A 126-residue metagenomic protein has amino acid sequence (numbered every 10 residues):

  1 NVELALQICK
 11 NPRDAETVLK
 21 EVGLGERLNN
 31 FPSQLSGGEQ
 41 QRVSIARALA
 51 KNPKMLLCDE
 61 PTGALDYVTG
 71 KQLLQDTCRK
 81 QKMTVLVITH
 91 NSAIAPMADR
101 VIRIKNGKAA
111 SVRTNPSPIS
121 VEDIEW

Functional and structural regions predicted by a protein language model:
K10-R27: Conserved ABC ATPase "signature" region
F31-L35, E39-Q41: Conserved ABC ATPase signature
I45, L73: Hydrophobic anchor residue at the start of the ABC signature
N52: Conserved catalytic motifs of ABC-family nucleotide-binding domains
L56-D59: Catalytic Walker B motif of ABC-type/P-loop ATPase nucleotide-binding domains
Y67-T69: Helix N-cap at the start of a conserved alpha-helix in ABC-type nucleotide-binding domains
D76-V87: Conserved catalytic loops of ABC-family nucleotide-binding domains
